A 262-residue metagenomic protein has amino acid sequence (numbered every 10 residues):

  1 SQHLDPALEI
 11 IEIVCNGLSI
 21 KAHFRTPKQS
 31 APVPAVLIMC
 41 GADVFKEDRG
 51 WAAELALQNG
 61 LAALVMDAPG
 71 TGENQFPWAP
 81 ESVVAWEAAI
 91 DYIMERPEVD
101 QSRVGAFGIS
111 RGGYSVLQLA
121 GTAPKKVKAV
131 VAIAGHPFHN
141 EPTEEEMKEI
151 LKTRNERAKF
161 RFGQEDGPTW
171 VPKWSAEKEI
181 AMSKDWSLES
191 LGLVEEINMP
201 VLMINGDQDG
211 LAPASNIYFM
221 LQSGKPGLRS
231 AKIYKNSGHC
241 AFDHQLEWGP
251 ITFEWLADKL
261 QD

Functional and structural regions predicted by a protein language model:
S1-A31: N-terminal cap/lid segment of alpha/beta-hydrolase-fold proteins
P32-G41: Short beta-strand element of the alpha/beta-hydrolase
A42-E54, A68, S215: The serine-hydrolase catalytic nucleophile loop
F76-S102: Alpha/beta-hydrolase active-site loop
G121-A181, M199: Hydrolase active-site cap/lid region
I197-N198, M203-N205, D209: Short beta-strand/loop motif that positions the catalytic acidic residue of the alpha/beta-hydrolase fold
G210-N216: Conserved alpha/beta-hydrolase "acid-adjacent" motif
N236-G249: Catalytic histidine-centered segment of alpha/beta-hydrolase-like enzymes
